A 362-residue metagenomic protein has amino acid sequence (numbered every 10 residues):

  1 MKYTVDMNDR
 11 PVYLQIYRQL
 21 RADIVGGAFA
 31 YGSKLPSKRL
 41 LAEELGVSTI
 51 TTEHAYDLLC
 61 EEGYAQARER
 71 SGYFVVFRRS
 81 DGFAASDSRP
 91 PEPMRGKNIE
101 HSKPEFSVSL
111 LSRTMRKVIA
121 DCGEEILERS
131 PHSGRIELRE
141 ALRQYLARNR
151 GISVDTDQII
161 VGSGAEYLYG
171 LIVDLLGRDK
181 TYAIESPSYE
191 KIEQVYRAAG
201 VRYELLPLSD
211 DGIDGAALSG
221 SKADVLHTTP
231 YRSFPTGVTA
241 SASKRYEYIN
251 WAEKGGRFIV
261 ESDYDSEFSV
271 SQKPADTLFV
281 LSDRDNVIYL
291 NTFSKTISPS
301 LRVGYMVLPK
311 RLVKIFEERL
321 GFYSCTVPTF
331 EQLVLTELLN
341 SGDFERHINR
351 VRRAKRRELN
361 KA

Functional and structural regions predicted by a protein language model:
M1-V118, C122, L127, L138-E140 (+7 more regions): N-terminal basic, amphipathic alpha-helical segments
R70, V280-I315, F330: Active-site PLP attachment segment
V76, K97, P207, F279 (+1 more regions): Residue-level detector of conserved, well-ordered beta-strand and adjacent loop positions that form binding/recognition
E105-F106, K191, I213, P299: Residues that form or flank phosphate/diphosphate-binding pockets in enzymes that use nucleotide phosphates
S107, V270-Q272, P299-L301: Short glycine/proline-enriched turns and hinge-like loops at secondary-structure junctions
E125-G256, E267-F268, K273-L281, I288 (+1 more regions): Conserved core of the PLP fold type I
S186-V195, F258-I259, E318, E331 (+1 more regions): A generic "structured core" feature
S262-D263: Walker B catalytic acidic pair
